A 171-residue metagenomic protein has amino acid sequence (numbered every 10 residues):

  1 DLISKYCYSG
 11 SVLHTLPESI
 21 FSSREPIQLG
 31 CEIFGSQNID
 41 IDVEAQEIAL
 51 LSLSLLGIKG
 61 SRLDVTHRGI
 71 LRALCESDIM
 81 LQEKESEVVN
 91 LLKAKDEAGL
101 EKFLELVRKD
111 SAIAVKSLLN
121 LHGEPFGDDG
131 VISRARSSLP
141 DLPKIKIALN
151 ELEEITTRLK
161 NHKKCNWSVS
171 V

Functional and structural regions predicted by a protein language model:
D1-K59, F103-V171: Positively charged, Gly/Ser-enriched RNA/tRNA-binding surfaces
R62: Glycine- and acidic-residue-rich phosphate-binding/metal-coordinating active-site segment common to enzymes that handle
V65-S77, V171: Beta-rich nucleic-acid/ligand-interaction surfaces
H67, L81, D96, G127-D128 (+1 more regions): Helix N-cap and loop-to-helix transition residues
I79-R108: Acidic, His- and aromatic-enriched active-site or binding-groove loops in soluble protein domains that engage sugars
